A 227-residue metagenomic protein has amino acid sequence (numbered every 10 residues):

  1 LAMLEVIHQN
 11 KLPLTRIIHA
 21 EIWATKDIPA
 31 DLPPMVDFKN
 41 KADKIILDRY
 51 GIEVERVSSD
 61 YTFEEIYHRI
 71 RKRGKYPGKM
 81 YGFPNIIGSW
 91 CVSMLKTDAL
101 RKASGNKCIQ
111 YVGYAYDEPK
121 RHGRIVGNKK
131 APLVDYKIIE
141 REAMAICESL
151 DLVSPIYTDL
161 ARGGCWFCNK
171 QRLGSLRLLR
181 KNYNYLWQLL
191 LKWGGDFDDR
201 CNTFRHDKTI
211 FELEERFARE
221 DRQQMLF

Functional and structural regions predicted by a protein language model:
L1-F227: Nucleotide-activated chemistry modules centered on ATP-dependent adenylation/adenylyltransferase
